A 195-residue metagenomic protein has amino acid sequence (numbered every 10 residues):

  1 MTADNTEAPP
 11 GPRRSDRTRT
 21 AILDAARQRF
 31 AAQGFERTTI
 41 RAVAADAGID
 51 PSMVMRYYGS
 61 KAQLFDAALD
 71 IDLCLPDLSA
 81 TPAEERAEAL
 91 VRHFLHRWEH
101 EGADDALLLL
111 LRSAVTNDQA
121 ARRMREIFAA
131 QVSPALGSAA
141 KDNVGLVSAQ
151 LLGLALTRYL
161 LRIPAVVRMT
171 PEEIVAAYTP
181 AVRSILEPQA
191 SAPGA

Functional and structural regions predicted by a protein language model:
M1-S52, A62-Q63: Basic, helix-initiating cap at the start of DNA-binding domains
R19, L23-D24, E36, Y57-A80: An amphipathic alpha-helix adjacent to DNA-recognition modules
L69, W98-A129: Amphipathic alpha-helical segments used for helix-helix packing
L75-L108: Hydrophobic alpha-helical connector segments
F94, L107-A114, V147-L151, A155: Short alpha-helical scaffolding segments that buttress acidic/His motifs in well-ordered protein cores
A121-R125, L136-A195: Hydrophobic/aromatic-rich alpha-helical bundle segments in the mid-to-C-terminal region
